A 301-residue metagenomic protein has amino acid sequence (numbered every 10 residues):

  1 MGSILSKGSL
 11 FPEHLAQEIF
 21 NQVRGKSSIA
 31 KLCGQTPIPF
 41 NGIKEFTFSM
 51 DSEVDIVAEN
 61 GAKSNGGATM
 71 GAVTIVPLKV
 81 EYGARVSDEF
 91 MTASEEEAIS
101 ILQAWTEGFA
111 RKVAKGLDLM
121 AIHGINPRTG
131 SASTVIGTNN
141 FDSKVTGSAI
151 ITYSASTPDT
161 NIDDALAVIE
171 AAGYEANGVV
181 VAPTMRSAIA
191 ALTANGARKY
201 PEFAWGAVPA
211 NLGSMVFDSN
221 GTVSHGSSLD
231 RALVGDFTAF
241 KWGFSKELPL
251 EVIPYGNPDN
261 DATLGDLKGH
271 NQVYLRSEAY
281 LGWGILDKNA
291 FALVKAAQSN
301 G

Functional and structural regions predicted by a protein language model:
M1-S27, I253, D261-G301: Protruding loop/beta-arch "assembly-hinge" segments enriched in small, turn-prone residues
G2-G83, E107, A290: Assembly/oligomerization interface modules of large self-assembling protein complexes
P39, L78, G173, N211 (+2 more regions): A short, structural micro-pattern
F48-S49, S87, A182-T184, N220 (+2 more regions): Structured loops at beta-to-helix junctions and adjacent beta-edge loops in soluble globular domains
D51, E81, F90, K115 (+2 more regions): Short loop/turn segments at secondary-structure transitions that flank enzyme active sites
V54-I56, R85-V86, S94-E95, A188-A191 (+1 more regions): Short helix/loop capping segments that flank catalytic or ligand/cofactor-binding pockets
S87-A171, L293-V294, S299-G301: Alpha-helical scaffold segments that mediate packing/assembly in large oligomeric complexes
A149-D266: Extended oligomerization regions of viral-like shell subunits
